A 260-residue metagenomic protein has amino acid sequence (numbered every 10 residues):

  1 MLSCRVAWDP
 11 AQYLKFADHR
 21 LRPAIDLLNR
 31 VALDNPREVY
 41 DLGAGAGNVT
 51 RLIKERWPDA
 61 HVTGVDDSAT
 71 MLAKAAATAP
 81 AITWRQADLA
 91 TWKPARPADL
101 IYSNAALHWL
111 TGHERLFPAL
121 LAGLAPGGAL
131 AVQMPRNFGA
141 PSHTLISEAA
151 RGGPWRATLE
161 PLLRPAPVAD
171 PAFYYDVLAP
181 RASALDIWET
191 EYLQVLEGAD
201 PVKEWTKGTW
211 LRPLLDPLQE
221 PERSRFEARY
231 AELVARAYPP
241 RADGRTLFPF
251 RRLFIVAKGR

Functional and structural regions predicted by a protein language model:
L2-Y40, N48-L52, M71-K74: Conserved class I S-adenosyl-L-methionine
E38, G128-A129: Short glycine-centered segments of the SAM/dcSAM-binding site in methyltransferase folds
E38-W92: Class I SAM-dependent methyltransferase SAM/SAH-binding core
A46-N48, P167-R260: Conserved Class I S-adenosyl-L-methionine
K93-I101: A short acidic, Gly/Pro-enriched loop at the edge of an enzyme's catalytic core that lines a small-molecule cofactor
L100-E114, R136: A short SAM/SAH-binding and catalytic strip from SAM-dependent methyltransferases
L110-T111, L124-P126: Helix-to-beta-strand junctions that scaffold the AdoMet/dcAdoMet cofactor pocket in Class I SAM-dependent enzymes
E114, A129-E197, Q219: Conserved catalytic/acceptor-binding region of the Class I
